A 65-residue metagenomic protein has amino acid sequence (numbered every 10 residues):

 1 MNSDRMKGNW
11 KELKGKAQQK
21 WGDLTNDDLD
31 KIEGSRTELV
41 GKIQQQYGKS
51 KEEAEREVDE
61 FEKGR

Functional and structural regions predicted by a protein language model:
M1-R65: Intrinsically disordered, low-complexity, hydrophilic segments
